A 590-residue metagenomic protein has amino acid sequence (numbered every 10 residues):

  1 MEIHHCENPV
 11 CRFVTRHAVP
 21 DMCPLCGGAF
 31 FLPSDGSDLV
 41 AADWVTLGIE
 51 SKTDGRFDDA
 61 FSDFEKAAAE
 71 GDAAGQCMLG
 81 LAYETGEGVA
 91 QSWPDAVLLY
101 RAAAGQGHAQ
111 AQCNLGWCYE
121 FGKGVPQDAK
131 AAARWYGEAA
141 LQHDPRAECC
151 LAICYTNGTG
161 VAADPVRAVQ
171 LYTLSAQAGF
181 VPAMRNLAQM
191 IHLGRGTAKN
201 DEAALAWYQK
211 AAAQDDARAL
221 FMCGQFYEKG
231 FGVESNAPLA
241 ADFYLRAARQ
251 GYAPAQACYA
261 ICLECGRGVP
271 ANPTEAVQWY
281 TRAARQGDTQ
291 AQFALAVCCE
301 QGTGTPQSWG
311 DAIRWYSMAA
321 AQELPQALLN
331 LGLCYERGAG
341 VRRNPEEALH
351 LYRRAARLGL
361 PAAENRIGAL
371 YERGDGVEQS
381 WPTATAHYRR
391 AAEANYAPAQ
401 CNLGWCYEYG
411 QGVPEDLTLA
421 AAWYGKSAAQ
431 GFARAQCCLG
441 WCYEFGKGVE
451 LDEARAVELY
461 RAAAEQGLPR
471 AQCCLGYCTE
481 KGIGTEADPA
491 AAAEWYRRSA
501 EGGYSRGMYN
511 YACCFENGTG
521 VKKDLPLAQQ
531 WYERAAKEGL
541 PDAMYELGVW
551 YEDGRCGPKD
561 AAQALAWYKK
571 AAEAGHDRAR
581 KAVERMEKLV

Functional and structural regions predicted by a protein language model:
I3-N8, P20: Residues immediately within or flanking Cys/His clusters that coordinate Zn2+ in small zinc-binding modules
E7-T15, G27: Cys/His-coordinated zinc-binding microdomains
G27-G36: Short Cys/His-rich micro-motifs in 6-15 aa windows
L39, A69-D72, T85-E87, S92 (+36 more regions): Short helix-capping/linker turns of helical repeat alpha-solenoids
W44-K52, M78-T85, N114-F121, C150-N157 (+14 more regions): Hydrophobic face of amphipathic alpha-helices that form TPR/SEL1-like repeat modules and related alpha-solenoid
